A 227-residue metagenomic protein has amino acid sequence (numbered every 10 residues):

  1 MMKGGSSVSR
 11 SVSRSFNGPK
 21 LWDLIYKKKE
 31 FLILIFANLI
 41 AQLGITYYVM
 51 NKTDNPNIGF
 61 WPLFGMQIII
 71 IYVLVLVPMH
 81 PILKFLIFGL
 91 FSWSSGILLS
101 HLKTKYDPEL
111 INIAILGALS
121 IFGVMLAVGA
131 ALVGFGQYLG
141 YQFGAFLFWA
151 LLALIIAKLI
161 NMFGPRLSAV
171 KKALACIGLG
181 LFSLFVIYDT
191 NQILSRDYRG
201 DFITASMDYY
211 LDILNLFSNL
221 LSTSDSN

Functional and structural regions predicted by a protein language model:
M1-N227: A hydrophobic alpha-helical transmembrane-helix feature that marks the membrane cores and membrane-interface segments
